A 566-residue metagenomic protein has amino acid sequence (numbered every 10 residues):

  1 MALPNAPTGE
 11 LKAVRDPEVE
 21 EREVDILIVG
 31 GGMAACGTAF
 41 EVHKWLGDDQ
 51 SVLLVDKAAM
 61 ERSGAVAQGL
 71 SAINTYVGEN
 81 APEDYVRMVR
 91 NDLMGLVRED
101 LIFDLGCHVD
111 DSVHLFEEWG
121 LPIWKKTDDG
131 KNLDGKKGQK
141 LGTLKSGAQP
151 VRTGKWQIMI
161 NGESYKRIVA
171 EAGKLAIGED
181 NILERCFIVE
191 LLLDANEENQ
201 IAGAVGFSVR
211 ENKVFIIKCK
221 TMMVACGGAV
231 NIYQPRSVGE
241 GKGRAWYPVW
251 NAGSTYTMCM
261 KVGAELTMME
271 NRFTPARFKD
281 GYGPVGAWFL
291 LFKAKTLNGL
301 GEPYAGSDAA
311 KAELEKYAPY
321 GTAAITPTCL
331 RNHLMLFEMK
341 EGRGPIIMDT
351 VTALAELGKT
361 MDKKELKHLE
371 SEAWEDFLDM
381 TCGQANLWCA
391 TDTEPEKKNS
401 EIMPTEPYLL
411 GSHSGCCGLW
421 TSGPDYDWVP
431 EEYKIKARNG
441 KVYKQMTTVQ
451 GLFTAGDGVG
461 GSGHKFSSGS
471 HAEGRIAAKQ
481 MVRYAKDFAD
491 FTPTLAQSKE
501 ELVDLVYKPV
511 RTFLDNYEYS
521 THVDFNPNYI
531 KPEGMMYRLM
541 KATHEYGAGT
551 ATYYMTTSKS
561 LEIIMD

Functional and structural regions predicted by a protein language model:
M1-I26, K44-W45, D49: Extreme N-terminal leader/targeting segments of oxidoreductases
E21-V24, E211-T221: Core beta-strand elements of the Rossmann-like FAD/NAD(P) dinucleotide-binding domain in flavoenzyme oxidoreductases
I26-L53: N-terminal Rossmann-like FAD-binding beta1-loop-alpha1 element of flavoenzymes
W45-Q68: Glycine-rich FAD pyrophosphate-binding loop
I73-G106: Glycine-rich active-site loop/strand segments that organize a redox cofactor
W119-A202, M269-G463, A542-D566: Mobile, glycine/GP-rich and aromatic-enriched active-site lid/loop segments adjacent to catalytic centers
V224-P284, S467-Q480: Glycine-rich loop(s) and the adjacent beta-strand/alpha-helix scaffold that form part
D487-M565: Long, amphipathic alpha-helical stalk/connector segments used for oligomerization, subunit docking, or mechanical
